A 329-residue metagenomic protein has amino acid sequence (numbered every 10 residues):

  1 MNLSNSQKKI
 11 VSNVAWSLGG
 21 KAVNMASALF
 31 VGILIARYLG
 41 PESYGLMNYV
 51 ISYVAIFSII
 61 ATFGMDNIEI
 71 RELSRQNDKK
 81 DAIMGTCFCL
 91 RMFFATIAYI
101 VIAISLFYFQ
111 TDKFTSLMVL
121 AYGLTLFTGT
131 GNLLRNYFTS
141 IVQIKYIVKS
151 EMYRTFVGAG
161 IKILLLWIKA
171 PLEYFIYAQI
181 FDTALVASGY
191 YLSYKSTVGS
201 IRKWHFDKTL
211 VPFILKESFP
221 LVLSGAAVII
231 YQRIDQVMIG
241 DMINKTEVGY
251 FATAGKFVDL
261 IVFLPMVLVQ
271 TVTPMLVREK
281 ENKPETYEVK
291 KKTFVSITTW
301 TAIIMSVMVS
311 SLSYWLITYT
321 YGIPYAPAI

Functional and structural regions predicted by a protein language model:
M1-S6, I10, K145, K149 (+3 more regions): Interhelical loop/hinge segments that connect adjacent transmembrane helices in multipass membrane
N5, L106-Y122, K245, S311-I329: Interfacial segments at transmembrane-helix termini and the short loops linking adjacent helices
S6, L34, E69, L134-S140 (+5 more regions): C-terminal transmembrane helix end/exit motif
K8-D66, Y99, A103, T155-A159 (+4 more regions): Signature of the first transmembrane helix
I10-V11, N48, D78-F93, L215 (+2 more regions): Interfacial transmembrane-helix starts/ends
A28, A61-D78, S140, V198 (+1 more regions): Helix-loop junctions and terminal segments of transmembrane helices in multi-pass membrane transport/translocation
E72-N77, F127-Y153, E173: Membrane-interface junctions at transmembrane-helix termini in multi-pass inner-membrane proteins
S116-G123, K149-S196, V258: Hydrophobic alpha-helical transmembrane segments
